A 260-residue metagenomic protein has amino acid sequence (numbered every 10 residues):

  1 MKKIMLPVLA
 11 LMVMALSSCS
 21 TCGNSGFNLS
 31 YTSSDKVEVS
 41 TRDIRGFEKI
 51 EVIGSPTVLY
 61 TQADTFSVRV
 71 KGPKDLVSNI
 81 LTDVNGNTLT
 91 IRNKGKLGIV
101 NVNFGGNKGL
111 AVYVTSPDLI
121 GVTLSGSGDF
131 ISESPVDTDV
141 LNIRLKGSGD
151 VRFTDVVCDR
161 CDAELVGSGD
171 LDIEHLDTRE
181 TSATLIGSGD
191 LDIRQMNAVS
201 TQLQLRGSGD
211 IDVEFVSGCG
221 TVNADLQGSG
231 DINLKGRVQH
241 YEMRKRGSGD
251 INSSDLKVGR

Functional and structural regions predicted by a protein language model:
I4-V8, C19-S125, D129-R144, D155-E164 (+4 more regions): Acidic (Asp/Glu) and glycine-rich low-complexity loops/linkers that are typically intrinsically disordered
L11-M12: Repetitive helical segments and hydrophobic/amphipathic motifs
G106-G109, S148, S168, S188 (+1 more regions): Extracellular beta-strand/beta-solenoid scaffold signature
L171-R260: Short, surface-exposed interaction patches in beta-rich subdomains that mediate adhesion/assembly near membranes
